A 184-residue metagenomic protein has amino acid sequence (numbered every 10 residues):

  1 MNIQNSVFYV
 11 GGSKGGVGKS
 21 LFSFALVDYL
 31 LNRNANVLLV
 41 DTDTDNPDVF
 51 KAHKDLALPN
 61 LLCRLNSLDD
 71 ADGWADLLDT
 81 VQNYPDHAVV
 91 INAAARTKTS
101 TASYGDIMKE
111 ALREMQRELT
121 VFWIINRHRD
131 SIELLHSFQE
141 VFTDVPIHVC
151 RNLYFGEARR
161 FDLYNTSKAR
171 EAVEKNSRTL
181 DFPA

Functional and structural regions predicted by a protein language model:
M1-L30: Walker A (P-loop) phosphate-binding motif
N2-Y9, N32-T101: Nucleotide-state-sensitive switch-loop elements of NTP-binding domains
V10-G12, G16-K19, V37, D41-T44 (+5 more regions): N-terminal, helix-rich and Lys/Arg-enriched segments in bacterial and organellar proteins
L21-Y29, Q82-V89, R170-A172: Short charge-dense sequence patches
F22, G73-D76, E133-L134: Well-ordered alpha-helical segments embedded in enzymatic catalytic cores
A25-V27, K54-L56, F138, Y164-T166: General N-terminal targeting signals
R96-P183: Conserved catalytic-core segment of NTP-binding enzymes
